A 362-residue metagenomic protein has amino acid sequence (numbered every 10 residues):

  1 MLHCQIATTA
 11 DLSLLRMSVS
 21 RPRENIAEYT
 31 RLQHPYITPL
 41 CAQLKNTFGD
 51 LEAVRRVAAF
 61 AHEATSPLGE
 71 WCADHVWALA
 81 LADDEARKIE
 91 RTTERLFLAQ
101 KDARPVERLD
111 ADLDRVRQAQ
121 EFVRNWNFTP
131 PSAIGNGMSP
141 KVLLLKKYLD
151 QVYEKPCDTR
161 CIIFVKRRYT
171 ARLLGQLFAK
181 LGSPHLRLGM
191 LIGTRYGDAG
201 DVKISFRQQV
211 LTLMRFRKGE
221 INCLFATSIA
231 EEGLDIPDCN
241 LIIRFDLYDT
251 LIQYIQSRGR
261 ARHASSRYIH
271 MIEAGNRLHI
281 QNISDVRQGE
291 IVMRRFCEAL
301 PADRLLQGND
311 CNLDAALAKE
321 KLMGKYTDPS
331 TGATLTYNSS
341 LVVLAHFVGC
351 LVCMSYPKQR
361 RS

Functional and structural regions predicted by a protein language model:
M1-L181: Helicase motor interdomain insertion/brace
I6, Y153-P156, G182, M190 (+5 more regions): Eukaryotic basic, amphipathic alpha-helical target segments in cytosolic regions
R160-F164, T170-Q176, H185-T227: Conserved helicase ATPase core of P-loop NTP-dependent helicases/translocases
T170-L173, G197-G200, E232-G233, T250-I252 (+2 more regions): Eukaryotic short linear interaction motifs
G193-G197, N222, S228-A264: Conserved RecA-like helicase motor core of SF1/SF2 enzymes
G219, Q256-G289: Conserved segment of the helicase C-terminal RecA-like domain
N282-L322: Long, hydrophobic alpha-helical segments
N309-R361: N-terminal segment of the canonical double-stranded RNA-binding domain
